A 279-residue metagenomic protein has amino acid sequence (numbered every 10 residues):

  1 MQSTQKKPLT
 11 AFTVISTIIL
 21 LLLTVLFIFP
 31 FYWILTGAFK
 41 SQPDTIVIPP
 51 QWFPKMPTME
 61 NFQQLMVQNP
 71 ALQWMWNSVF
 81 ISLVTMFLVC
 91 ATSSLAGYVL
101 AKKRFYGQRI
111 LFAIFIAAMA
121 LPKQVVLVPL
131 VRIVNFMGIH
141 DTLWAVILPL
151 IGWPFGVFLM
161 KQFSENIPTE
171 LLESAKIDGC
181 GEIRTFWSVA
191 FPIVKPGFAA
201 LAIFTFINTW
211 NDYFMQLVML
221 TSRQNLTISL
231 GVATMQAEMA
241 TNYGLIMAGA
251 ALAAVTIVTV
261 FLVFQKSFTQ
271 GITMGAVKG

Functional and structural regions predicted by a protein language model:
S3-G279: A structural signal for multi-pass alpha-helical bundles of membrane permease subunits that mediate small-molecule
